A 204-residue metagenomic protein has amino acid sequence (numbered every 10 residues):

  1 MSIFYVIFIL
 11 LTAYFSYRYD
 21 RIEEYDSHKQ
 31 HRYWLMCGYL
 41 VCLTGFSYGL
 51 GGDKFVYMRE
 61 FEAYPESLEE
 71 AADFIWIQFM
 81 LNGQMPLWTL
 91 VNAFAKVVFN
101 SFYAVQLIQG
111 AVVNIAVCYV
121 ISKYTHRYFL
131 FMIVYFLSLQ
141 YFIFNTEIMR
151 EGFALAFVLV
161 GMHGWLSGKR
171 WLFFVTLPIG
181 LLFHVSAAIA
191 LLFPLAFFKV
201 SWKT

Functional and structural regions predicted by a protein language model:
M1-L40: Start-transfer (signal-anchor) and selected internal transmembrane alpha helices of multi-pass inner/ER membrane
D26-S27, C118-S138: Transmembrane-helix signature of polytopic, membrane-embedded enzymes that assemble or transfer cell-envelope glycans
G45-R59: Helix-to-loop transition at the C-terminal end of transmembrane segments
F55, R59-E66, D73-N100: Short hydrophobic/aromatic helix or loop-helix immediately within or flanking a transmembrane segment in polytopic
A95, V105-A116: Transmembrane alpha-helices of multi-pass, membrane-embedded glycan-processing enzymes that use lipid-linked
T125, V158-L172: Membrane-interface transmembrane helices that cradle and orient dolichyl/undecaprenyl
Y141, L172-A196: Membrane-interface alpha helices of multi-pass inner-membrane proteins
T146-G152: Short acidic/glycine- and proline-prone juxtamembrane loop motifs at membrane-interface regions of multi-pass membrane
